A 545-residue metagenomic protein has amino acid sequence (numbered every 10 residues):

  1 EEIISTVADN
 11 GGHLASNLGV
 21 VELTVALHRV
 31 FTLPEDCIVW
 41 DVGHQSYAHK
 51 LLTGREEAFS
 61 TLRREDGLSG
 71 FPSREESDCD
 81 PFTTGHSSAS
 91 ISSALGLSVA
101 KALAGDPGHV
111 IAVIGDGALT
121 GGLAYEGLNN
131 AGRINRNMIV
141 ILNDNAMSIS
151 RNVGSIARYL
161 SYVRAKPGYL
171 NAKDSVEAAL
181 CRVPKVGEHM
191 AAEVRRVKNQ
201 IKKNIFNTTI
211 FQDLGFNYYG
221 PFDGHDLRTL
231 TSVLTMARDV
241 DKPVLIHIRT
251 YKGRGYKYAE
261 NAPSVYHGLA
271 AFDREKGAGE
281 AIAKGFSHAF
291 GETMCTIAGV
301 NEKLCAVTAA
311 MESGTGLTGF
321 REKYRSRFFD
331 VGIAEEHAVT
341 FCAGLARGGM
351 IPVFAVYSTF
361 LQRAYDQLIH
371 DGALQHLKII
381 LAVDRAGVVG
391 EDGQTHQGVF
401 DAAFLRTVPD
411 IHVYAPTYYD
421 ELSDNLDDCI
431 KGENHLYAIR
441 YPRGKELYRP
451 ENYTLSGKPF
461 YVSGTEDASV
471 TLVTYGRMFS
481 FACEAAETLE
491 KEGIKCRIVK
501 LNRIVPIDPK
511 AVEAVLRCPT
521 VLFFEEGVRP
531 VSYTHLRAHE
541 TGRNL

Functional and structural regions predicted by a protein language model:
S5, H13-I134, K303-L304, T308-A309 (+1 more regions): Cofactor-binding active-site loop characterized by glycine-rich and histidine/acidic residues
R64, I134-N143, L374-R385: A glycine-rich helix N-cap at a beta->alpha junction
G121-N143, L160-R164, I351: A short alpha/beta connector and helix-capping loop motif
A146-F290: Long, well-ordered, tryptophan-enriched scaffold segments
S232-T235, H267-G268, G285-V300, G316-E322 (+3 more regions): Glycine-/acidic-rich phosphate or pyrophosphate-binding loops and their flanking alpha/beta elements
Y251-K252, Y256-L361, A373-L374, T474-G476: Non-catalytic terminal/interface segments that mediate subunit docking, oligomerization, and allosteric communication
K495-V515: Generic long, charged, amphipathic alpha-helical segments
T534-G542: Conserved small/polar residues in nucleotide/adenosyl-binding loops
